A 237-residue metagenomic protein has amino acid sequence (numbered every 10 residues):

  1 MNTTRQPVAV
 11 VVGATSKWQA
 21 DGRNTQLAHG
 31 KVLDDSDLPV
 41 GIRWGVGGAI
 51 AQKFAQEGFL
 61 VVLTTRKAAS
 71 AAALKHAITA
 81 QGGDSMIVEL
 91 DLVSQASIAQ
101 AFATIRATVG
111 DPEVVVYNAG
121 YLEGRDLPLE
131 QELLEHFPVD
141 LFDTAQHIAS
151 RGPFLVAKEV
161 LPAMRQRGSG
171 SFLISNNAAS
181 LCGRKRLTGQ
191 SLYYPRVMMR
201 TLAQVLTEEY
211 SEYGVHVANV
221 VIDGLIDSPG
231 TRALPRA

Functional and structural regions predicted by a protein language model:
R5-V8, G83-D84, D111-P112, M164-N177 (+1 more regions): Active-site loop of short-chain dehydrogenase/reductase
G13-G41, F137-L141, A145, S171-M198 (+2 more regions): Catalytic loop of short-chain dehydrogenase/reductase
D35-W44, G58-A73: Conserved glycine-rich Rossmann-like NAD(P)H-binding loop of the short-chain dehydrogenase/reductase
A69, L90-A101, V139: The beta1-alpha1 cofactor-binding region of Rossmann-like NAD(H)/NADP(H)-dependent oxidoreductases
I78-A96: Rossmann-fold cofactor-recognition segment
N118-E130: Conserved NAD(P)H cofactor-binding loop of Rossmann-fold oxidoreductase domains
A157-K158, Q204: A short, exposed helix-loop element centered on a Lys and neighboring polar residues
